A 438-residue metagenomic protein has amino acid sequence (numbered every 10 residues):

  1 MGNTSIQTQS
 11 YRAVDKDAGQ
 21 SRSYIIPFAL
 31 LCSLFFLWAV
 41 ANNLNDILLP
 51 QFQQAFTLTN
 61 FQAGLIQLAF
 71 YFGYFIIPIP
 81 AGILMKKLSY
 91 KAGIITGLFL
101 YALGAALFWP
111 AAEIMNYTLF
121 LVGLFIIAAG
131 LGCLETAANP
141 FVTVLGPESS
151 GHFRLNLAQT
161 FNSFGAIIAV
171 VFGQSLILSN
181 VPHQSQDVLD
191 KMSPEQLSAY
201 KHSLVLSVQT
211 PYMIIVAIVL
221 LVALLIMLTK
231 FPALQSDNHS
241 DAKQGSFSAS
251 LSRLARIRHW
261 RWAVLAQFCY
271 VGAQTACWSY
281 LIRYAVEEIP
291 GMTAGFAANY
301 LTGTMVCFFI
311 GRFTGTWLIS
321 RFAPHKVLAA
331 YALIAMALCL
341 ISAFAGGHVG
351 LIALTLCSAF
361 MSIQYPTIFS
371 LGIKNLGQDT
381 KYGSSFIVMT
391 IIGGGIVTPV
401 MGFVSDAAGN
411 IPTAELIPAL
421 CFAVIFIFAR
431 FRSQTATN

Functional and structural regions predicted by a protein language model:
G2-L34, W38, Q54: Cytosolic juxtamembrane N-terminal segment immediately preceding the first transmembrane helix of multi-pass
I26-Q53, A138-N139, C277-A285: Extracytoplasmic
N45-L49, A169-V170, Q174-N180, R253-T302: Extracytoplasmic gate region of multi-pass secondary transporters
L65-I83, T302-T314: Central cavity-lining transmembrane alpha-helices of secondary-active solute carriers, predominantly the Major
I77-Y90, G311-P324, D406: Helix-to-loop junctions at the C-terminal end of transmembrane segments in multipass secondary transporters
F99-I114, L333-G346: C-terminal ends and interior cores of transmembrane alpha-helices in multi-pass membrane transporters/permeases
Y117-L134, V349-I363: Hydrophobic core of transmembrane alpha-helices in multi-pass small-molecule transporters, especially MFS/SLC-type
C133-P147, S362-G377: Intracellular juxtamembrane helix-capping segments at the cytosolic ends of symmetry-related transmembrane helices
